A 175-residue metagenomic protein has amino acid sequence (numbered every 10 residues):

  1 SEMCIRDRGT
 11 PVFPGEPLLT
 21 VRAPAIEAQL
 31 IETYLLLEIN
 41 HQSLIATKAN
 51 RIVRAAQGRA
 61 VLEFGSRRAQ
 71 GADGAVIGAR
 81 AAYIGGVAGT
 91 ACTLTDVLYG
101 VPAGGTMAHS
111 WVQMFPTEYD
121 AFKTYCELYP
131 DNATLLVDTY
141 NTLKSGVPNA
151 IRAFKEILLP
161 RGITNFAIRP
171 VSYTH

Functional and structural regions predicted by a protein language model:
E2-D7, T174-H175: Conserved small/polar residues in nucleotide/adenosyl-binding loops
G9-Y173: Buried, small/hydrophobic-residue-enriched core segments of structured protein domains
